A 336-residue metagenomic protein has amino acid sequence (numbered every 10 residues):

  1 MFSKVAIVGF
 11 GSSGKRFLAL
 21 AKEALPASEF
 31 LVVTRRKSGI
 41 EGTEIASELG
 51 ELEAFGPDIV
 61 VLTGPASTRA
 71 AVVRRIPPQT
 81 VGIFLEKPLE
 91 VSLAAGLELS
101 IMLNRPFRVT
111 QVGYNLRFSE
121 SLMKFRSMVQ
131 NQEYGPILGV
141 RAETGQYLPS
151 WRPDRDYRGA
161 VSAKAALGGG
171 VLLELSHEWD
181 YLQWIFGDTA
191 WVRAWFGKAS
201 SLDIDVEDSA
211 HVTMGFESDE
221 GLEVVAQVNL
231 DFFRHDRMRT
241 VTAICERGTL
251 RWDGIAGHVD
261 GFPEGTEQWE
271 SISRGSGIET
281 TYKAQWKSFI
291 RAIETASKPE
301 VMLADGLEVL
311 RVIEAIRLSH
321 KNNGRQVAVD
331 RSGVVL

Functional and structural regions predicted by a protein language model:
M1-G42, F55: N-terminal Rossmann-like dinucleotide-binding module
P26-S28, Q79-V81, P106-R108, G221-V224: A short helix->loop->beta-strand "cap" motif at the edges of active sites that frequently abuts
F30, I59-L62, N131, E217 (+1 more regions): C-terminal helix-rich "cap/oligomerization" subdomain common to oxidoreductases
E41-L52, V81: Active-site regions of enzymes building and remodeling cell-envelope glycoconjugates
I59, P65, A70-R117: Beta-strand-loop-alpha-helix segment that lines the small-molecule cofactor/substrate pocket of alpha/beta enzymes
N115, T240-E308, R325-A328, V335-L336: C-terminal glycine/acidic-rich active-site capping loop/insertion
S119-D203, N323: Predominantly a Rossmann-like dinucleotide-binding segment in NAD(P)-dependent oxidoreductases
L173-E174, W179-H258, K287-T295, V334-L336: Contiguous beta-strand/loop segments that form the cofactor/metal-binding neighborhood of enzyme cores
